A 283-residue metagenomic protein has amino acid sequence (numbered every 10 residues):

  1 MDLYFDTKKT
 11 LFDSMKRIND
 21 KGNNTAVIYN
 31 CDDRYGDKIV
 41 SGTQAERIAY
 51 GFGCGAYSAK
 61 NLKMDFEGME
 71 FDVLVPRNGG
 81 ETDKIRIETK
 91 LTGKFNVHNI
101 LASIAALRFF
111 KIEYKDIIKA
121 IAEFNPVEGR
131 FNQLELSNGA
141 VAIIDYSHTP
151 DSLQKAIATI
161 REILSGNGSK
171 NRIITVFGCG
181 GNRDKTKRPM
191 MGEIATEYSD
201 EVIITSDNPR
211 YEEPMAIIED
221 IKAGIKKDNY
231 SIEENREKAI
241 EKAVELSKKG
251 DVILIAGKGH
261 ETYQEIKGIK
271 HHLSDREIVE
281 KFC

Functional and structural regions predicted by a protein language model:
M1-A142, S169-K170, K222-G224: Acidic, Mg2+-coordinating active-site environments of NTP-dependent enzymes
G79-T82, A105-K115, K119-G129, Q133-C283: ATP-dependent carboxylate-amine ligase
